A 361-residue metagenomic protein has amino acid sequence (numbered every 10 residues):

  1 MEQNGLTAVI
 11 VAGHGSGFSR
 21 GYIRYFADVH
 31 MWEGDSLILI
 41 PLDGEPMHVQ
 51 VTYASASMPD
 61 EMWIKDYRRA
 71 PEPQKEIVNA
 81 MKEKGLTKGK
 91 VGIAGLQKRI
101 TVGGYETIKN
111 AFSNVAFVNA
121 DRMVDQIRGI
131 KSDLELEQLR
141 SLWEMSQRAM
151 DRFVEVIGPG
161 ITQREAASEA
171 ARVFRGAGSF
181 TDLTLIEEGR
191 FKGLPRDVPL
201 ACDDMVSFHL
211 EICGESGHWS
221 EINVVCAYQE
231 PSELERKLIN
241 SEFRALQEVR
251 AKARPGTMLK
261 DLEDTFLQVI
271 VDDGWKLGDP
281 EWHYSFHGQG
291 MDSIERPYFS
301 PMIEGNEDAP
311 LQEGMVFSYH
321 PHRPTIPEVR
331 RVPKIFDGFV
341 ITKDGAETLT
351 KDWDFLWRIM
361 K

Functional and structural regions predicted by a protein language model:
M1-K361: Active-site neighborhoods and metal-handling regions in enzymes and metal-associated proteins
